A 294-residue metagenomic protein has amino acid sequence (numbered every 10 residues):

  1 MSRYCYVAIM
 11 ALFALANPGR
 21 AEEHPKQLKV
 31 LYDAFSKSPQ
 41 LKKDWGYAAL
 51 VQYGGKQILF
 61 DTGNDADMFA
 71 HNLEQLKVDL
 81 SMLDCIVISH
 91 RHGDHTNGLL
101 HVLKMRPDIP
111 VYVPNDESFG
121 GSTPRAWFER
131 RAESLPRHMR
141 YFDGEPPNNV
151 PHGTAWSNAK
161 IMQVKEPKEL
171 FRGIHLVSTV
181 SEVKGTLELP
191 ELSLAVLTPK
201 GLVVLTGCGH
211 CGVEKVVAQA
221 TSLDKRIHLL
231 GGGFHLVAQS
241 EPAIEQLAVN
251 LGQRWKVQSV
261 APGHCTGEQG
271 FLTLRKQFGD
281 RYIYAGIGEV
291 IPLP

Functional and structural regions predicted by a protein language model:
M1-V7: Bacterial N-terminal signal peptides that target proteins for export
V7-A16: Bacterial N-terminal signal peptides
G19-E23: Boundary at the C-terminal end of the N-terminal hydrophobic targeting segment
Q27-L76, L187-L205: Conserved beta-strand hairpin/beta-sheet module of binuclear metal-dependent hydrolase folds, prominently
V51, D61, L73, H90 (+4 more regions): Divalent metal-coordination and catalytic microenvironments
D67-D116, T221-G231, H235: Active-site metal-binding motif and surrounding structural segment of the metallo-beta-lactamase
P110, S193, P199-V290: Cap/insert and terminal regions of metallo-dependent hydrolase folds
E117-L192, P199, I283-P294: Metallo-beta-lactamase
